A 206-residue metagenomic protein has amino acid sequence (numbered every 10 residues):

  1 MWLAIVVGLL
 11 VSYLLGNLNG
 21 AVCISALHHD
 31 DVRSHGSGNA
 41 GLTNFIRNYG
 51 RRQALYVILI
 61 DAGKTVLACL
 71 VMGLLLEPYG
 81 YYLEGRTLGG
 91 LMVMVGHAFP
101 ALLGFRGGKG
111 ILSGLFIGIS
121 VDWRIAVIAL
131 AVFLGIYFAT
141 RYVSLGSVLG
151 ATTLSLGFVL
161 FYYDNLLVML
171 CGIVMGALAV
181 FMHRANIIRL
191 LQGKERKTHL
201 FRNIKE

Functional and structural regions predicted by a protein language model:
W2-L27: N-terminal signal-anchor transmembrane alpha helix
A4, G8-L9, Q53-L59, G63-A101 (+4 more regions): Nucleotide and nucleotide-moiety/phosphate-recognizing core
Y13-V22, G90-A101, A177-N186: Transmembrane alpha-helical segments that form the membrane-embedded catalytic/substrate-channel core of multi-pass
A21, C69-L70, L102, F138 (+3 more regions): Membrane-embedded alpha-helical segments of multi-pass transporters/permeases
V22-A54, I188-E206: Cytosolic, membrane-interface loops and tails of multi-pass inner-membrane proteins
D31-L42, L102-L115, Y142-G150: Short, non-helical or kinked segments that cap or interrupt transmembrane helices
N44-R51, M72-L75, M92, G96 (+2 more regions): Interfacial segments of multi-pass membrane proteins
V127, V143-G150, D164-M175: Loop-to-transmembrane alpha-helix initiation sites
